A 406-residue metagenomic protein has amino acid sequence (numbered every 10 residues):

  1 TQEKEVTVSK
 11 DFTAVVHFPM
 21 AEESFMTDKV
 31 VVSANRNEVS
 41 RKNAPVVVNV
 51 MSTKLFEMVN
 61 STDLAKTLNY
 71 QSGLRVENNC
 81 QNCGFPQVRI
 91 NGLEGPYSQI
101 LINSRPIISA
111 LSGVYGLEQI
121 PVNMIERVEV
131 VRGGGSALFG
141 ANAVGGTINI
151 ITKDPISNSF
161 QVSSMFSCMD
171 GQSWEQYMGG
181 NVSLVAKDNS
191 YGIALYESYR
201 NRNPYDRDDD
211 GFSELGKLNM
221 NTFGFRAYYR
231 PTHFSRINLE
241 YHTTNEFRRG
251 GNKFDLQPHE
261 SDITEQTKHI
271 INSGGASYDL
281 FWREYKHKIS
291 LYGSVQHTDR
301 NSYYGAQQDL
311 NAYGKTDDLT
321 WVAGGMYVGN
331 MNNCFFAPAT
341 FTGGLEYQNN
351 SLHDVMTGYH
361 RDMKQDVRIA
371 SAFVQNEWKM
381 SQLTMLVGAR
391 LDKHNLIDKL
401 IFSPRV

Functional and structural regions predicted by a protein language model:
S9-E57, A65, G95: Short, acidic, small-residue-rich periplasmic hinge/interaction motif at the N-terminus of Gram-negative outer-membrane
V48, L68, V128-E129, I148-I150: Non-catalytic regulatory/gating segments with a bias toward low-complexity or hydrophobic composition
A65-P106, E126: Extracytoplasmic beta-strand/coil segments of soluble accessory domains associated with Gram-negative outer-membrane
Q87-R89, R105-R132, K153: Short acidic/polar hinge/loop motifs at secondary-structure boundaries that mediate gating or recognition
S109-L111, M124-E126, A137-N149, K153-D209 (+1 more regions): Outer-membrane beta-barrel translocator/receptor signature
P155-S159, A186-Y191, H233-R236, W282-K288 (+2 more regions): Short loop/turn motifs that connect adjacent beta-strands in outer-membrane beta-barrel proteins
R202-T222, Y228-I289, V295-D318, D362: Flexible loop and strand-edge segments within Gram-negative outer membrane beta-barrel domains
T232, F336-T342, E346, H360-V406: Structural signature of Gram-negative outer-membrane beta-barrels, strongest in the C-terminal barrel of TonB-dependent
